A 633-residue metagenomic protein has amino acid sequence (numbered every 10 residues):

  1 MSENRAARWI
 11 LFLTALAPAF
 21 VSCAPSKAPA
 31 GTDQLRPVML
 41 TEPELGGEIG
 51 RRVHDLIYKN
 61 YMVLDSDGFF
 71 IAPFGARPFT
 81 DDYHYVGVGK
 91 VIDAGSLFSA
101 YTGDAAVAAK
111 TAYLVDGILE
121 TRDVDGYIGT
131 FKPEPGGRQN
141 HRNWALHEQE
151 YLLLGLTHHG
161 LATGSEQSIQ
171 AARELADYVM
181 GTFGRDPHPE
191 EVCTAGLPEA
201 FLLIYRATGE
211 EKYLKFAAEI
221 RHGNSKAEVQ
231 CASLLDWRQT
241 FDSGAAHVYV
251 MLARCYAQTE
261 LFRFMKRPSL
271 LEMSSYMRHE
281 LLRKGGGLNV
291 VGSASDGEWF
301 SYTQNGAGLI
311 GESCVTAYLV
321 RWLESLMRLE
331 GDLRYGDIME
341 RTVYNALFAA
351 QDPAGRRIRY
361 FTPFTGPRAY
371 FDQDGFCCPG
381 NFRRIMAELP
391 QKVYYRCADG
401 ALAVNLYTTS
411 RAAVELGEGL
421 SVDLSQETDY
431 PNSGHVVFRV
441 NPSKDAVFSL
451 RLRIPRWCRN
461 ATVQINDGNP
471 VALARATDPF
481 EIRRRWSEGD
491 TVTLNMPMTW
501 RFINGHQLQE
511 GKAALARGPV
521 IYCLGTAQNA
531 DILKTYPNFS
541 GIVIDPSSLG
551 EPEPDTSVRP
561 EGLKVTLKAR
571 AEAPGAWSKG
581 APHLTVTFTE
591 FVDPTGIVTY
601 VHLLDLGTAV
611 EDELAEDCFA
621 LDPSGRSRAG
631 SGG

Functional and structural regions predicted by a protein language model:
M1-I10: Bacterial N-terminal signal peptides that target proteins for export
A15-G31: Bacterial Sec-dependent signal peptides at the C-terminal "C-region" and cleavage site
S26-A105, A109, R138-A162, A195-K212 (+6 more regions): Aromatic (Trp/Tyr) and acidic
L56, A217, S274, D337-N345 (+5 more regions): C-terminal beta-rich recognition modules with glycine/proline-rich loops and embedded aromatic residues
D65, A105-A145, G285-A294: Helix-terminus loop motifs that line ligand-binding clefts
E120, E166-G181, E219-A227: Short, charged, amphipathic alpha-helices and their helix-cap/turn boundaries
E134-L146, L153, S168-V192, P198: Asp-box/WD-like beta-propeller blade repeats and closely related beta-sheet repeat scaffolds
C458-R483, F502-L508: Solvent-exposed beta-strand/loop surfaces of large extracellular or lumenal domains
